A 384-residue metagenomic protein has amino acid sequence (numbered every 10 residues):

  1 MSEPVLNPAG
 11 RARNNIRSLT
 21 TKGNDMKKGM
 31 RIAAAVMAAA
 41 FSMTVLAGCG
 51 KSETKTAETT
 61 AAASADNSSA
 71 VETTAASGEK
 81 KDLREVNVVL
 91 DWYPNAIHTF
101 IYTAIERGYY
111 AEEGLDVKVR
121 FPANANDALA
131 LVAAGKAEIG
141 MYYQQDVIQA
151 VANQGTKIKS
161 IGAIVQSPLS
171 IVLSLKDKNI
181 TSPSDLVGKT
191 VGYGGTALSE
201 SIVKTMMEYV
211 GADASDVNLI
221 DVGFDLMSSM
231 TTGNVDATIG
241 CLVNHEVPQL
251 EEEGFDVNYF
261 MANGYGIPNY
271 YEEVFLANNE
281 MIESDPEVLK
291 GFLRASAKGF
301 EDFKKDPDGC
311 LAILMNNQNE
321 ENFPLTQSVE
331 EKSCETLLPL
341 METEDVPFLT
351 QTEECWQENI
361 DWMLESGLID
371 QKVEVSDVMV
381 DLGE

Functional and structural regions predicted by a protein language model:
S2, S18, S64, S68-S69 (+1 more regions): Serine residues within intrinsically disordered or low-complexity segments
E3-D25: Short, Lys/Arg-enriched N-terminal segments with co-localized hydrophobic residues within the first ~10-30 amino acids
K28-S52: Sec-dependent N-terminal signal peptides of Gram-positive bacterial secreted proteins and lipoproteins
L46-E58, A63-S69: Bacterial lipoprotein signal-peptidase II cleavage site
E72-G223, S228-T232, D236-N244, F260: Short, glycine-/small- and polar/acidic-enriched structural segments that line small-molecule recognition paths
Q145, D225-S228, G233-E320: Pocket-lining segment of extracytoplasmic ligand-binding domains
E283-L368: Secondary-structure end/capping motifs
E358-E384: Hinge/cleft segment of the Venus flytrap/periplasmic-binding protein
